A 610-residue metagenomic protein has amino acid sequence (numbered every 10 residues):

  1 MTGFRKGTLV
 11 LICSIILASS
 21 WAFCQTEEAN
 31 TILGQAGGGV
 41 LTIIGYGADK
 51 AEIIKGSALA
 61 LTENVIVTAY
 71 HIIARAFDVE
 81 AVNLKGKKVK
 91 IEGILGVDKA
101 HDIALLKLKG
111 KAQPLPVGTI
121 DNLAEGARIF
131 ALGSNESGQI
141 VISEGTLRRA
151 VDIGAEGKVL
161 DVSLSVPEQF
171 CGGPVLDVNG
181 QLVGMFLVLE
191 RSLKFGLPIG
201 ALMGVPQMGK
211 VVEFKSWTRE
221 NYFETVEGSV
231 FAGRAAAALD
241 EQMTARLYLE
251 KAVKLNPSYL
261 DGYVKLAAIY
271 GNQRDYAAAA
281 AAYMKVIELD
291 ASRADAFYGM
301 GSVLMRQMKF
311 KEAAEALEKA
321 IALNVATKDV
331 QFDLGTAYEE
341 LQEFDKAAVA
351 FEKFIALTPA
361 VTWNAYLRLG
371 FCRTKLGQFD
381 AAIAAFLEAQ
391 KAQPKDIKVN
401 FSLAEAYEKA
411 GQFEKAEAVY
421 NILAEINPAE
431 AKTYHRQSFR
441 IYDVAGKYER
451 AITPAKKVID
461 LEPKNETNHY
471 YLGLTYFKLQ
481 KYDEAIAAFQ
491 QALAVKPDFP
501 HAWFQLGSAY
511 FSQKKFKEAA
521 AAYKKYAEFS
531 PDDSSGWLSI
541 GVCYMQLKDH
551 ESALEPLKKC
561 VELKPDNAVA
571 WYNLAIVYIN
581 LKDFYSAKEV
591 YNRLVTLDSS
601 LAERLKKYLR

Functional and structural regions predicted by a protein language model:
T26-L33, E92, Q113, L182-T244: C-terminal cap/linker of serine protease catalytic domains
A36-G47, A104, L108-L115, Q139-G209 (+1 more regions): Active-site region of chymotrypsin-like
V40, I53, T62-V141, A155-V159 (+3 more regions): Conserved active-site neighborhood of the chymotrypsin/trypsin-like protease fold
E227, D261, D295, D329 (+8 more regions): Start-of-helix register in tetratricopeptide repeats
A237, G271, Y298, M305 (+13 more regions): Position-specific recognition of the canonical hydrophobic site in helix A of tetratricopeptide repeat
L255, L289, L323, L357-T358 (+7 more regions): Structural marker of alpha-solenoid helical repeat scaffolds
K265, G299, D333, R368 (+7 more regions): Canonical tetratricopeptide repeat
